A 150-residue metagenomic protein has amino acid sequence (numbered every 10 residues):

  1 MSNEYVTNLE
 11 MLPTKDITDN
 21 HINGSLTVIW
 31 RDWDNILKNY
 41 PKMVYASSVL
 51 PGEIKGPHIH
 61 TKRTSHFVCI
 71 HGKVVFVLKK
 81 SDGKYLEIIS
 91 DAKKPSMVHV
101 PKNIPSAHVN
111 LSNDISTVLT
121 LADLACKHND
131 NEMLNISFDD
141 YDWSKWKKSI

Functional and structural regions predicted by a protein language model:
M1-M97, N113-I150: Non-catalytic, conserved peripheral segments adjacent to functional cores
K94-A107: Conserved SET/PR-domain catalytic core that frames the SAM/AdoMet-binding pocket
V109-L111: Asparagine-centered strand-capping/turn motif at beta-strand->loop junctions
